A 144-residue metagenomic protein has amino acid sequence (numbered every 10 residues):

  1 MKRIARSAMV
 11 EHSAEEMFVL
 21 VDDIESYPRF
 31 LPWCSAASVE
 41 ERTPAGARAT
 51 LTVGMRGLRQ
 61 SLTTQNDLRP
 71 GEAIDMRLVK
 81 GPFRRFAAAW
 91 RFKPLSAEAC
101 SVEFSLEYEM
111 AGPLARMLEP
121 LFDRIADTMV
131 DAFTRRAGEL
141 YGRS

Functional and structural regions predicted by a protein language model:
M1-P44, A97, R143: Hydrophobic ligand-binding cavity/cleft-lining segments
R3-S7, G46-R48, S61-T63, A73 (+2 more regions): Intrinsic-disorder/low-complexity, polar/charged segments enriched in Ser/Thr/Lys/Arg/Asp/Glu/Gln
R6-A8, A37-V39, L62-D67, A87-P94: Hydrophobic/aromatic beta-strand elements that line small-molecule binding cavities or substrate pockets in beta-rich
A14, E41-A45, L68-G71, R91-S101: A short, structured loop/turn motif at beta-sheet edges
M17, Y27, A49, V102-F104 (+1 more regions): Hydrophobic pocket/interface hotspot
S38-P82, A132, R136: Glycine-rich portal/gate segments that line the openings of hydrophobic small-molecule binding cavities
R77-T128: Beta-strand/loop substructures that line and gate deep hydrophobic ligand-binding cavities in soluble
T134-S144: Short, highly charged C-terminal tails/helix-capping segments
